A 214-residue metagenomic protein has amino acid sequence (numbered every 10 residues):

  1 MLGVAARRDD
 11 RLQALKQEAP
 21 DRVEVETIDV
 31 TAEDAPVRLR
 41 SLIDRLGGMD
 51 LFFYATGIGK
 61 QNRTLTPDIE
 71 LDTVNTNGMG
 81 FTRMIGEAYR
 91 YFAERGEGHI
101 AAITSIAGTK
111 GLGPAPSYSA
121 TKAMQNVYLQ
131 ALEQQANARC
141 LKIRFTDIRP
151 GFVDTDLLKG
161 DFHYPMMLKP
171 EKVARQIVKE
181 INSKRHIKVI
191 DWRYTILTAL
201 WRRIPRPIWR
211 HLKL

Functional and structural regions predicted by a protein language model:
M1-A14: Conserved glycine-rich Rossmann-like NAD(P)H-binding loop of the short-chain dehydrogenase/reductase
A19-D34: Rossmann-fold cofactor-recognition segment
A55-Q61: Conserved NAD(P)H cofactor-binding loop of Rossmann-fold oxidoreductase domains
N62-N75: Short alpha-helical oligomerization interface
I85, T121: Active-site helix of classical SDR
S105: Residue(s) in the substrate-gating loop at a strand-loop-helix junction that position the organic substrate next
D147, F162-T198: C-terminal helical subdomain
